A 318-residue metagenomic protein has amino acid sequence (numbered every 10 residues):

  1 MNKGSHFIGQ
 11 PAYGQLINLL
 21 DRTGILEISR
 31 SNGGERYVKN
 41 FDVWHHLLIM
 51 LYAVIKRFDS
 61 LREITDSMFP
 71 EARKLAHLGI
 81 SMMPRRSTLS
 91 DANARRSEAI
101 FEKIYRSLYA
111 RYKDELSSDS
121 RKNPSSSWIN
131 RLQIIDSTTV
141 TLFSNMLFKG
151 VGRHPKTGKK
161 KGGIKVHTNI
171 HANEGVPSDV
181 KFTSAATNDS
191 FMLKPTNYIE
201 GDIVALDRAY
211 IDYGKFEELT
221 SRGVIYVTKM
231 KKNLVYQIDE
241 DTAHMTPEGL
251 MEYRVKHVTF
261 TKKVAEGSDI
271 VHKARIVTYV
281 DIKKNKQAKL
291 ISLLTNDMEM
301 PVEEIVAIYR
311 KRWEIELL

Functional and structural regions predicted by a protein language model:
M1-E63, S67, R96, K103-I104 (+4 more regions): Single, function-defining residue in the core of a domain
H77-E98: Major-groove recognition helix of helix-turn-helix-like DNA-binding domains
M83, A110-Y112: Juxtamembrane/interface motifs at transmembrane-helix termini
K113-S120: Primarily marks folded extracellular/lumenal domains of secretory and cell-surface proteins
